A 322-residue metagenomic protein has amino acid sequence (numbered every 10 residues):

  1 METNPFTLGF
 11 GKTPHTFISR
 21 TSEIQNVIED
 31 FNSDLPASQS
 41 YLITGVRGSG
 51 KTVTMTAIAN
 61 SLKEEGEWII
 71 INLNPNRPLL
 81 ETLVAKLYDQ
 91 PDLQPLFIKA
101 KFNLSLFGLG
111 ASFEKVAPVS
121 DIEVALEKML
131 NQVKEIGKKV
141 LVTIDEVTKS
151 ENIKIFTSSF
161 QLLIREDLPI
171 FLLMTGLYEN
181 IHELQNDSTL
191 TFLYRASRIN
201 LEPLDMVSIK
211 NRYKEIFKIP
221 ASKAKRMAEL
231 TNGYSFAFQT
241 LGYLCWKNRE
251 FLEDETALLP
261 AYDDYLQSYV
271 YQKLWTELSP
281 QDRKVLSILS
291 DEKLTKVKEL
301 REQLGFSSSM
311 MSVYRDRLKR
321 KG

Functional and structural regions predicted by a protein language model:
M1-Y41, D89: A short, basic N-terminal segment
P36-A57: Walker A/P-loop nucleotide-binding motif
S40-Y41, T56, N60-P78: Conserved catalytic segments around the Walker B and adjacent sensor/switch elements of P-loop NTPase domains
E67, P78-L109: Conserved NTP-binding/hydrolysis module of P-loop NTPases
K115-E179, N186-D187: Conserved Walker B catalytic segment
A196-A224, L230: Conserved small helical "lid"/interfacial subdomain of P-loop NTPases
Q239-S308: Winged-helix-like regulatory helical subdomains adjacent to P-loop NTPase cores
L304-K321: Short amphipathic alpha-helical interaction segments
